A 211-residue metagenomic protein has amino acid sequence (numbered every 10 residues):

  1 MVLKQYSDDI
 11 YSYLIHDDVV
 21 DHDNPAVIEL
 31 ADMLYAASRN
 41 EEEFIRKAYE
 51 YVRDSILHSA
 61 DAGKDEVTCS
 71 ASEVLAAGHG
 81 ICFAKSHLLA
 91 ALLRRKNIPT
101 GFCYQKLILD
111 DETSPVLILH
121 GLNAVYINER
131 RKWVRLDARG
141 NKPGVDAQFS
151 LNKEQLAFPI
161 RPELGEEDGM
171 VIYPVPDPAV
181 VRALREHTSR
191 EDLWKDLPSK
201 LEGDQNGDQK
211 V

Functional and structural regions predicted by a protein language model:
M1-K4, V211: Basic/polar N-terminal segments that are highly enriched at the extreme N-terminus, encompassing both cleavable
S7-A77: Secondary-structure boundary elements
I15-D17, R39, R53-S55, R130 (+3 more regions): Generic alpha-helical secondary structure signal
F44-A48, G78-L88, L93: Active-site nucleophilic cysteine motif
E50, V67-A71, A90, I108 (+4 more regions): A sequence-level detector of short, solvent-exposed, charge-rich linear segments
L75-H79, E112-T113: Short, surface-exposed loop/turn motifs that are enriched in glycine and acidic residues and include a nearby proline
A84-P174: Hydrophobic/aromatic-rich core segments of domains that either
D146-V211: A structured, mid-to-C-terminal "fold-capping" secondary-structure block
